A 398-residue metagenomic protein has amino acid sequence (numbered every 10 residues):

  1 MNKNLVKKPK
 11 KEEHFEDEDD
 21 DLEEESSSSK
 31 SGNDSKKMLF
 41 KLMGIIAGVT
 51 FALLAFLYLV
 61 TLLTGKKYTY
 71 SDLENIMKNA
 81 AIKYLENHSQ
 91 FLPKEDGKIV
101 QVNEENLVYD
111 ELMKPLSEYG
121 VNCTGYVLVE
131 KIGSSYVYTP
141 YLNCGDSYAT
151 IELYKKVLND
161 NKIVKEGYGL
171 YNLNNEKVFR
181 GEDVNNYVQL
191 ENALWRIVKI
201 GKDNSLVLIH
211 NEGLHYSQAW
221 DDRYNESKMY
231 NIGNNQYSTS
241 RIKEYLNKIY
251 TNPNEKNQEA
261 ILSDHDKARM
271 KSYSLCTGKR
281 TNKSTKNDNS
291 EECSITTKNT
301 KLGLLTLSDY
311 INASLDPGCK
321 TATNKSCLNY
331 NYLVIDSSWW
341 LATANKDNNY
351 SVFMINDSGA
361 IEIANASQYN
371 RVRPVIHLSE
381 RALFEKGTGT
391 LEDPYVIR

Functional and structural regions predicted by a protein language model:
M1-S31: N-terminal targeting leaders characterized by basic, low-complexity, disordered sequences that direct proteins
G32-V49, L59-V60: N-terminal Sec-pathway targeting helices
F56-S71, G387-T390, P394-Y395: Sec-dependent signal peptide cleavage junction
V60, T64-V100: Conserved hydrophobic/amphipathic alpha-helical signal-anchor segments
A80-N87, D110-E111, I200, N211 (+1 more regions): Structured segments of extracytoplasmic/periplasmic soluble domains in secreted or envelope-associated proteins
P93-K131, L246, S294: Extracellular/periplasmic head regions of type IV pilus-like filament subunits
V127-A149: Long, compositionally biased
Y148-R398: Collagenous Gly-X-Y triple-helix signature in extracellular proteins
